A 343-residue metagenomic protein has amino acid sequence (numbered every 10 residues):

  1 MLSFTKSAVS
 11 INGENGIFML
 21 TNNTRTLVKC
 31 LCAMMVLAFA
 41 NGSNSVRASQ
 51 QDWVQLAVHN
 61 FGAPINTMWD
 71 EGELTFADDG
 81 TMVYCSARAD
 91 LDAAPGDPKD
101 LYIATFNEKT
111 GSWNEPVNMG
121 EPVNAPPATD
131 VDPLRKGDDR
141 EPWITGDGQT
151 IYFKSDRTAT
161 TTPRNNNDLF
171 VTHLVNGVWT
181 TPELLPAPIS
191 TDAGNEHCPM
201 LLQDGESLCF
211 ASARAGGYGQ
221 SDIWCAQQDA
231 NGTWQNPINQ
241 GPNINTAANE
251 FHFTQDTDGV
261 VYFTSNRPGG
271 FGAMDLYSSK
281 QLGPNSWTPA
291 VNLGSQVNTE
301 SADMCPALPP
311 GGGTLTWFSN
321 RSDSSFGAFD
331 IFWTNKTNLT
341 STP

Functional and structural regions predicted by a protein language model:
M1-L2, P343: Accessible peptide chain termini
S3, S7-S10, S43: Serine residues within intrinsically disordered or low-complexity segments
F4, L31-A33, F210: Secreted/luminal cysteine- and crosslink-motif detector
A8-L31: Bacterial N-terminal signal peptides that target proteins for export
C30-N41: Bacterial N-terminal signal peptides
V46-P343: Short, conserved micro-motifs composed of acidic
